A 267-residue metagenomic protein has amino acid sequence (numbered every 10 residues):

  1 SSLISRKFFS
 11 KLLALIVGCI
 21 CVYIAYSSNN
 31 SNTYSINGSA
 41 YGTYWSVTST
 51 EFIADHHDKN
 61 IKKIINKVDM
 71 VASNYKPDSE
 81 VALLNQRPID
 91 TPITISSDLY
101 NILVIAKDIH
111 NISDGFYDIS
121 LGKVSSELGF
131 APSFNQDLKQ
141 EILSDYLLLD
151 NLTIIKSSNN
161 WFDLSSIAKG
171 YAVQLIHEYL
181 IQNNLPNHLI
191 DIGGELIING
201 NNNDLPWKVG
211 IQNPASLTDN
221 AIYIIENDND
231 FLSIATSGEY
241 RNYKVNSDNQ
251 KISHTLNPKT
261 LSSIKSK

Functional and structural regions predicted by a protein language model:
S1-K267: Mature catalytic core of soluble alpha/beta enzymes
